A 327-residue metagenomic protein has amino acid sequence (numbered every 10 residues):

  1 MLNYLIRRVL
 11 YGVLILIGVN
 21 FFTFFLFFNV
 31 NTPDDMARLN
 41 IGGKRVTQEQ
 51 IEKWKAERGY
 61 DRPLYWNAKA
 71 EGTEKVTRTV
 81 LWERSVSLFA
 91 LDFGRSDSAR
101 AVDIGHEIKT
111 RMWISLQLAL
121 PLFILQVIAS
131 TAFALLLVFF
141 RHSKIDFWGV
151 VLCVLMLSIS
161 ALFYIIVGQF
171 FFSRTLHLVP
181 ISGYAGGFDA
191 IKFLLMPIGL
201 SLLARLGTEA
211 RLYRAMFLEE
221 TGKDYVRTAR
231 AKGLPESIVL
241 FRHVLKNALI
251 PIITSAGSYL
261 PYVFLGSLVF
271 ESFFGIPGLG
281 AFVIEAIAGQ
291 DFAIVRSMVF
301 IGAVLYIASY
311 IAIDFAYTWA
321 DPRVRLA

Functional and structural regions predicted by a protein language model:
L2-N3, M112-I145, A161, G186-A327: Alpha-helical transmembrane segments of integral membrane proteins, especially multi-pass inner/plasma-membrane
I6-L16: N-terminal signal-anchor/signal peptide hydrophobic helix marking the start of the first transmembrane segment
G12, K44-R45, V127, V154 (+4 more regions): Residue-level recognition of pore/gate-forming positions within transmembrane alpha-helices of multi-pass
L16-F21, V154-I165, S255-L260: Hydrophobic alpha-helical membrane-insertion segments
L16-V76, L176-F193: Hydrophobic alpha-helical transmembrane segments of membrane transport/permease proteins and related membrane-embedded
F25-P33, V151-P180, L200-L202: Membrane-water interface segments at the C-terminal ends of transmembrane alpha-helices in multi-pass inner-membrane
L26, V30, N40, K44 (+10 more regions): Hydrophobic aliphatic residues
P63-T131: An internal, D/E-rich "acidic patch" concept
